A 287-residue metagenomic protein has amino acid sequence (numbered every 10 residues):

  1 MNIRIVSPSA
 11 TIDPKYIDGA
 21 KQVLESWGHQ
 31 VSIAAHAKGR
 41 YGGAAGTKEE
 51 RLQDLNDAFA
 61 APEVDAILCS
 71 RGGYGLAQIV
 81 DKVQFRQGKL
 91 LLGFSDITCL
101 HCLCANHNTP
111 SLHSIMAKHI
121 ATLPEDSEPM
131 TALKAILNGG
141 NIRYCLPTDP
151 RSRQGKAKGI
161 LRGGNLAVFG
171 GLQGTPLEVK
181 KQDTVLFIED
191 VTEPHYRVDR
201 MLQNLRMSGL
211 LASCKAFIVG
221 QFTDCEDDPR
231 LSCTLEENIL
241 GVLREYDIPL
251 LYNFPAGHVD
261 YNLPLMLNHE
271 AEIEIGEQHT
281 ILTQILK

Functional and structural regions predicted by a protein language model:
M1-E63: ATP/NTP phosphate-donor binding region
I12-K15, K156, I160-E193: Conserved beta-alpha junction segments in alpha/beta enzyme cores
A66-L76, F94: N-terminal glycine-rich "phosphate-gripper" loop used for MgATP/nucleotide binding and carboxylate activation
G73-Q87: Short Gly/Thr/Asp-enriched flexible loops that form oxyanion-binding sites at enzyme active sites
V83-C104, P110-M116, Y246-P249: Short, acidic/small-residue loops that bind anionic groups at enzyme active sites
P110-G174: Conserved anion/nucleotide-ligand pocket segment
K180-C233: Internal helical hairpin/lid segments
D224-K287: ATP/nucleoside-binding phosphotransfer catalytic cores, i.e., glycine-rich phosphate-binding loops
